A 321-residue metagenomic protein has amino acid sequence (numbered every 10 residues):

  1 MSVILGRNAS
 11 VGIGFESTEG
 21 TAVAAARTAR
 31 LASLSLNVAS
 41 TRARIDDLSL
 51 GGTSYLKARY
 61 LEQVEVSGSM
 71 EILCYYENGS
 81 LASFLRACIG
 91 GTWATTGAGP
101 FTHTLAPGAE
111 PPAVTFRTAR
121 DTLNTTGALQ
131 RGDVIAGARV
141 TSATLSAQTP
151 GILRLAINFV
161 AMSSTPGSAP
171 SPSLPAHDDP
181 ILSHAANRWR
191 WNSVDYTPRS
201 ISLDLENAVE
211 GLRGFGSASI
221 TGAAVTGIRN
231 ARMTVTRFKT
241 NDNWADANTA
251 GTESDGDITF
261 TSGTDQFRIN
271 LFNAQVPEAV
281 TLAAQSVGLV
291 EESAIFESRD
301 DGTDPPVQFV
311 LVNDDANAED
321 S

Functional and structural regions predicted by a protein language model:
M1-S321: Signature of extracytoplasmic/envelope-associated structural regions
